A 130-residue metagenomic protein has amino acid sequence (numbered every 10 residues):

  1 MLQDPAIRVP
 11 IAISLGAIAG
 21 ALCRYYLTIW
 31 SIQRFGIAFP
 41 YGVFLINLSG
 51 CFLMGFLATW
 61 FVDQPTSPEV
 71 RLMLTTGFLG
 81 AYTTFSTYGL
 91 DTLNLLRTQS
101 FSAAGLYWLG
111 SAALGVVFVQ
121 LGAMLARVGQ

Functional and structural regions predicted by a protein language model:
M1-Q130: Membrane-interface helix-loop junctions in multi-pass transporters/channels
